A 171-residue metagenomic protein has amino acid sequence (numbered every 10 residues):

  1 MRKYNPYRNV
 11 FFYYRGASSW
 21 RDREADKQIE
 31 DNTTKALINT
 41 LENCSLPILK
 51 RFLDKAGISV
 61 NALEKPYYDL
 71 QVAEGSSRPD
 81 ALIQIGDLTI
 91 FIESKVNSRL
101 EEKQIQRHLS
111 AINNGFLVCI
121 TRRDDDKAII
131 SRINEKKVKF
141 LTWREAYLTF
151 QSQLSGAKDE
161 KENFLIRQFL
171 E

Functional and structural regions predicted by a protein language model:
M1-E171: Charged, terminal alpha-helix-loop-beta segments that serve as non-catalytic nucleic-acid engagement and/or assembly
